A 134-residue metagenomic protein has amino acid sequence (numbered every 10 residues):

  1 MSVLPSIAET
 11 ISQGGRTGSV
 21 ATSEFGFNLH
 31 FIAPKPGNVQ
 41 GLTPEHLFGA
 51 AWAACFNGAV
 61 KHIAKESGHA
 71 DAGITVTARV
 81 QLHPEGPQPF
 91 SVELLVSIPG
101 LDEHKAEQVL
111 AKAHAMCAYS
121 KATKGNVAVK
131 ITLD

Functional and structural regions predicted by a protein language model:
M1-A50, N57-D134: Extended beta-strand/beta-hairpin segments
